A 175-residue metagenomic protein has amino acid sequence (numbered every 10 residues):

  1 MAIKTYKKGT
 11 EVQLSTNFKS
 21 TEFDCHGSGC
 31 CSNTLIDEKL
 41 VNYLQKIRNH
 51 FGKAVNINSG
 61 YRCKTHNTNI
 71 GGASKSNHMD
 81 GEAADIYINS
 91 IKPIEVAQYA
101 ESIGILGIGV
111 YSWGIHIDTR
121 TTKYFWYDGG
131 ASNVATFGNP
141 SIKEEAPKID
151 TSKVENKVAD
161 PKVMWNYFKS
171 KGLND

Functional and structural regions predicted by a protein language model:
M1-H50, T121, N139-I142: Extracytoplasmic cell-surface/polysaccharide-interacting catalytic and binding patches
T34-V41, S90-I91, A159-K162: Soluble non-cytosolic domains of exported or imported proteins
V41-G71: Extended, low-complexity, intrinsically disordered C-terminal regulatory tails of eukaryotic serine/threonine kinases
N42-Q45, N49, I94, Q98 (+1 more regions): Solvent-exposed, polar/charged alpha-helical surfaces in well-ordered, non-transmembrane soluble domains, broadly
R48-F51, A100, G104, G172: Sec/Tat-exported extracytoplasmic proteins
K75-A84, I88-K157: Catalytic cores and adjacent binding grooves of peptidoglycan-active enzymes
D150-D175: Short, low-complexity, charged amphipathic interaction modules
